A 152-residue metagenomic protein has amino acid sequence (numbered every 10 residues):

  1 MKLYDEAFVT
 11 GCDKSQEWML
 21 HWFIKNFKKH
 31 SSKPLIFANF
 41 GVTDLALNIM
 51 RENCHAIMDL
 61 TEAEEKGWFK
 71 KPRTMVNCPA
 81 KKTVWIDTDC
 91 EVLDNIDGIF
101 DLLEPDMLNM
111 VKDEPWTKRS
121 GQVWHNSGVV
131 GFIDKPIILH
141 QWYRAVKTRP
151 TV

Functional and structural regions predicted by a protein language model:
M1-V152: Glycosyltransferase catalytic domains, chiefly GT-A lineage
